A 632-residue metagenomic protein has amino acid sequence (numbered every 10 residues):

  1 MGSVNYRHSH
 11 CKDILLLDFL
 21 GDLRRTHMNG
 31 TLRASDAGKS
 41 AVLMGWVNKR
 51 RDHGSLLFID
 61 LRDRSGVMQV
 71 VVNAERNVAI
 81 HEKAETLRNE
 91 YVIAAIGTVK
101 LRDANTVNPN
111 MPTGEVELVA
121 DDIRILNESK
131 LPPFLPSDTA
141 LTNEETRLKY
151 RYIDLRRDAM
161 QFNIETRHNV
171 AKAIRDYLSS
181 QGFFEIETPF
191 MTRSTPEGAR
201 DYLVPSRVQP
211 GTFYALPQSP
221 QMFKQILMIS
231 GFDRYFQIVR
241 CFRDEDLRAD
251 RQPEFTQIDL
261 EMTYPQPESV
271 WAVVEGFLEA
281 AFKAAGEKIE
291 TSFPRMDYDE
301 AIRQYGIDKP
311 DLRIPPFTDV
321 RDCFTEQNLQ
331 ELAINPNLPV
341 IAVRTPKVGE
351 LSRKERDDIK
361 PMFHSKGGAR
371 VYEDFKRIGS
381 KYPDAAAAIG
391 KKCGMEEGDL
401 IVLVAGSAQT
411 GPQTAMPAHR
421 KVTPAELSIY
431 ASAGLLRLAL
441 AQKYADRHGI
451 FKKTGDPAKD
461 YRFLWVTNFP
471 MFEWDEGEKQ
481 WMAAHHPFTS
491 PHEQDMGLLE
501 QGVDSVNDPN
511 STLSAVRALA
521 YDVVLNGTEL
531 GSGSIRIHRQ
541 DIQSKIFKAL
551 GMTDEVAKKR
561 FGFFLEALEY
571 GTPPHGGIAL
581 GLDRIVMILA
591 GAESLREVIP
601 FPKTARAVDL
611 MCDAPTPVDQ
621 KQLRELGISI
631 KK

Functional and structural regions predicted by a protein language model:
G2-K632: Class II aminoacyl-tRNA synthetase catalytic cores and aaRS-like
